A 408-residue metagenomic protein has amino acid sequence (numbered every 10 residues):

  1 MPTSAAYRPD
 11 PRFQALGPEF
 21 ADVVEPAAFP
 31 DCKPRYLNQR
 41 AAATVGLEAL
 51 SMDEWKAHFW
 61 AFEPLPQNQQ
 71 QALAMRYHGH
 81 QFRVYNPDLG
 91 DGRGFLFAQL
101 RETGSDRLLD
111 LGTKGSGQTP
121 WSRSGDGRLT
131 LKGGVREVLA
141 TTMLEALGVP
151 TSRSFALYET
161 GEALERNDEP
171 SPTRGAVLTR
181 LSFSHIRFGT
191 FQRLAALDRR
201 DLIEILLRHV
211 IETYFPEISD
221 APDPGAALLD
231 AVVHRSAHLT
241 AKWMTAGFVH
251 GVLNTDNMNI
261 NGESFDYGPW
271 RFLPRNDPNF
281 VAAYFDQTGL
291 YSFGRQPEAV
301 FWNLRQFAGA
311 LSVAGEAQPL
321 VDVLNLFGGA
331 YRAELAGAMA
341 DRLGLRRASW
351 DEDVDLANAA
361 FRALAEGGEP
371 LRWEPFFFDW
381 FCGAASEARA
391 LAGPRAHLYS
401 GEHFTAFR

Functional and structural regions predicted by a protein language model:
M1-R76, Q287-R408: Regulatory N- and C-terminal appendages and interdomain linkers associated with kinase/kinase-like NTP transferase
P2, E102, S264-N276, S400-F407: An acidic intrinsically disordered interaction segment
P11-G17, L109-P120, L207, I211 (+2 more regions): Active-site-adjacent bridging/hinge elements
E25-P26, D126-R128, A226-A227: Short, contiguous strand/loop micro-motifs
D31-P34, R40-M52, K56-A57, F62-P222 (+2 more regions): Conserved ATP-binding subdomain of kinase catalytic cores across diverse folds
G133-G134, L164-H250, N261-S349: ATP-dependent phospho-/nucleotidyl transfer catalytic cores
Y158-E159, V249-G251: Short, highly charged low-complexity linear segments
T255-D256, I260: Catalytic-loop Lys-Pro-X-Asn motif of eukaryotic-like protein kinases
